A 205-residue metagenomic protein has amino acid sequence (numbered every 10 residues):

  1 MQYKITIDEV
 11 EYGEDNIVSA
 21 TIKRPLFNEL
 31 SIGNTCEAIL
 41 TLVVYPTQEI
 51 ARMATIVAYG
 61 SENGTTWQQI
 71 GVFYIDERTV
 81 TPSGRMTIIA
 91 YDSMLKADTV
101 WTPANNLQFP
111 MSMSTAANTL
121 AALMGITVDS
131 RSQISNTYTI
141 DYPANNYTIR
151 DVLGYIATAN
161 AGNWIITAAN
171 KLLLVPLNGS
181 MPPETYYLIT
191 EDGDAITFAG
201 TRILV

Functional and structural regions predicted by a protein language model:
M1-A51, S93-L95, T185-V205: Juxtamembrane "anchor/assembly" segments of surface/extracellular structural proteins
Y3, V10-E14, Q108-S135, I149 (+1 more regions): Intrinsically disordered, low-complexity terminal/linker regions enriched in Pro/Ser/Gly and acidic residues
Y3-I5, E14-P25, I56-A58, V128-N136 (+2 more regions): Generic structural motif
E9-G13, V18-T21, N63-Q69, R150-T158: Short, solvent-exposed secondary-structure boundary motifs
F27-C36, E77-G84, I166-A169: Short, ordered beta-strand-loop transition motifs
F27-S31, E37-I39, K96-A104, A116-N145: N-terminal export/assembly leaders
Y45-T127: Surface-exposed cap/loop segments at beta↔alpha junctions
T66, P82-A97, S132-V205: Short beta-strand-centered interaction patches in the first periplasmic/extracellular domains of large envelope
